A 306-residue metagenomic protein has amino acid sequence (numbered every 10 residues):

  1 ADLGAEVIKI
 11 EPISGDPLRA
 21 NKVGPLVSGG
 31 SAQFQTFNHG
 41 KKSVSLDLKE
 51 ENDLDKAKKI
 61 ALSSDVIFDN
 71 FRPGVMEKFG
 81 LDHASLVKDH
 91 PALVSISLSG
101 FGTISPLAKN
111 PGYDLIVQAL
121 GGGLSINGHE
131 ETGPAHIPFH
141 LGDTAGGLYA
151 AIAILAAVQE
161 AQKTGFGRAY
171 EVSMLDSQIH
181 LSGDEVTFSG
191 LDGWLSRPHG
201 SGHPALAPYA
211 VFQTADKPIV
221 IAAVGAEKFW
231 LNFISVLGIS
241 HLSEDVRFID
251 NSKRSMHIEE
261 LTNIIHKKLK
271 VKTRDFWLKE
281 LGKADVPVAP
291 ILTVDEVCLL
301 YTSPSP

Functional and structural regions predicted by a protein language model:
A1-F166: N-terminal helix-loop segment corresponding to the beta1-alpha1 unit of nucleotide/adenylate-binding folds
S14, G100-G102, M174-I179, D216 (+2 more regions): Glycine-rich beta-alpha junction loops
F34, H199-P204, Y209-V211: Short Gly/Pro-enriched turn/cap motifs at secondary-structure boundaries
T103, E131-F139, Q162-Q178, R197-P204 (+1 more regions): Conserved Rossmann-fold dehydrogenase catalytic segment
G147-G167, H180-L191, I234-S240: Oxidoreductase and adenylate-handling cofactor-binding alpha/beta cores
P208-A284, V288: Aromatic-enriched alpha-helical interface/lid elements that frame and gate functional surfaces
G282-L300: Conserved PLP cofactor-binding pocket of PLP-dependent enzymes
Y301-P306: Conserved small/polar residues in nucleotide/adenosyl-binding loops
